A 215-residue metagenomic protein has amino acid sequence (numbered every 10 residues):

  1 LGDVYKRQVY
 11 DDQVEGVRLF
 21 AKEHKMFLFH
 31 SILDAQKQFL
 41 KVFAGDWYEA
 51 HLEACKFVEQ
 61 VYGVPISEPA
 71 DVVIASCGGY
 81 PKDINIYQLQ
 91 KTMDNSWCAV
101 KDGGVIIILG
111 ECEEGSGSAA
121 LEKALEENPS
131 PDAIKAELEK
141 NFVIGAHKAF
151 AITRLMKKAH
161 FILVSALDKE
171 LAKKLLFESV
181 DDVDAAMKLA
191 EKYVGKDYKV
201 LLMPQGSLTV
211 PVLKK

Functional and structural regions predicted by a protein language model:
L1-Y5: Short, small-residue-biased leader/transition segments that mark boundaries at the very start of proteins
K6-P81: Membrane-embedded hairpin module used as a gating/binding unit in multi-pass transport and secretion proteins
L19-E23, V64-E68, C98-V100, T153-M156 (+1 more regions): Solvent-exposed alpha-helices and their adjacent loops that cap or buttress functional pockets in soluble metabolic
E53-Y62, K91-N95, I144-T153, D181-Y193: A short, acidic, amphipathic alpha-helical segment used as a generic capping/interface helix at domain edges
D71-S76, I107, L201-L202: Structural motif
G78, E111-E113, A166-L167, Q205: Short, ordered loop/turn segments at secondary-structure junctions
D83-I162: C-terminal catalytic subdomain
S165-K215: Extended hydrophobic packing segments that form well-structured cores
